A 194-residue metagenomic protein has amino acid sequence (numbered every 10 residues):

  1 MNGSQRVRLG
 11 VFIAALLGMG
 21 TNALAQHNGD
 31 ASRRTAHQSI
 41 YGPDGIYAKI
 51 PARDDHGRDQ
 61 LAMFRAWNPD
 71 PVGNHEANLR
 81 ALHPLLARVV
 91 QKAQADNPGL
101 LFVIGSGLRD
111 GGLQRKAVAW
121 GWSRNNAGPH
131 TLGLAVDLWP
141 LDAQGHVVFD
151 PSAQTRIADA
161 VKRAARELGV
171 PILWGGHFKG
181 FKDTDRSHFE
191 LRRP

Functional and structural regions predicted by a protein language model:
M1-R65: N-terminal secretory targeting signals
Q26-Q38, A127-P194: Catalytic cores and adjacent binding grooves of peptidoglycan-active enzymes
D44-P69, G175-P194: Basic/polar, cationic surfaces and motifs that engage anionic cell-wall and phosphate/carboxylate ligands
A52-V103: Active-site acidic/histidine clusters and adjacent loop/turn architecture that either coordinate catalytic ions
G73-A77, G107-L113, K162-A164: N-terminal start-of-chain detector that recognizes signal peptides and the immediate post-cleavage beginning
N78, L82-V89, L113, A153 (+1 more regions): Stable alpha-helical elements in mature extracytoplasmic
V90-G121, P171, G175: Extended, low-complexity, intrinsically disordered C-terminal regulatory tails of eukaryotic serine/threonine kinases
G121-A127: Short, P/G- and charge-enriched loop/turn segments at secondary-structure junctions
